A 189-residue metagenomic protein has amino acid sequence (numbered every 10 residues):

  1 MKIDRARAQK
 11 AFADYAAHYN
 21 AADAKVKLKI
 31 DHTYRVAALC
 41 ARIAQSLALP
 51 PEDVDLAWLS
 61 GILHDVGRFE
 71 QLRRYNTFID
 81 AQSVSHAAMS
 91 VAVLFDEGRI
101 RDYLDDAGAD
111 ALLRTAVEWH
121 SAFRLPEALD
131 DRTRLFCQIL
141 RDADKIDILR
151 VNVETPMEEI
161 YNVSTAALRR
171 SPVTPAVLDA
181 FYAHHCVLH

Functional and structural regions predicted by a protein language model:
K2-I3, K25-I30, Y34, A38 (+4 more regions): Divalent metal-dependent phosphate-bond-processing catalytic cores, especially two-metal-ion Mg2+/Mn2+ enzymes that act
Q9-A24, Q45, G98-R99, L104-G108 (+2 more regions): All-alpha prenyltransferase/terpene-synthase fold signal
Q9-R35, G67-D80: Active-site flanking loop/helix segments enriched in acidic
R35-I43, V84-R99: An active-site-proximal "capping" alpha-helix that borders the catalytic cofactor pocket
A48-L59, I100-E118, R132-I139: Acidic/histidine metal-binding catalytic segments
V54-I79, S90, A111-F123: His-Asp-centered metal-binding catalytic motifs of divalent-metal-dependent phosphohydrolases/nucleases
R73-A88, E158-N162: Post-HEXXH active-site segment of zinc metalloproteases
D96-D102, S121-A128: Short acidic (Asp/Glu) patches
